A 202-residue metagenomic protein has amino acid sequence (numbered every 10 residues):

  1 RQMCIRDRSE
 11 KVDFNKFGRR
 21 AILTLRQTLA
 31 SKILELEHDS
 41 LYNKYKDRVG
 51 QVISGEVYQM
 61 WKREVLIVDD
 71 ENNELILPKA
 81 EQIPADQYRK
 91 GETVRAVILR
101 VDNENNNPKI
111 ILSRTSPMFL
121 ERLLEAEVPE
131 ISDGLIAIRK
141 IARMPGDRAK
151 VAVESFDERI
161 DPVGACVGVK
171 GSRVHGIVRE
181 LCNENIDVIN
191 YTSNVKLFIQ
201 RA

Functional and structural regions predicted by a protein language model:
Q2, R6-A202: RNA-contacting regions in translation and RNA-metabolism proteins, encompassing KH/S1 modules where present
